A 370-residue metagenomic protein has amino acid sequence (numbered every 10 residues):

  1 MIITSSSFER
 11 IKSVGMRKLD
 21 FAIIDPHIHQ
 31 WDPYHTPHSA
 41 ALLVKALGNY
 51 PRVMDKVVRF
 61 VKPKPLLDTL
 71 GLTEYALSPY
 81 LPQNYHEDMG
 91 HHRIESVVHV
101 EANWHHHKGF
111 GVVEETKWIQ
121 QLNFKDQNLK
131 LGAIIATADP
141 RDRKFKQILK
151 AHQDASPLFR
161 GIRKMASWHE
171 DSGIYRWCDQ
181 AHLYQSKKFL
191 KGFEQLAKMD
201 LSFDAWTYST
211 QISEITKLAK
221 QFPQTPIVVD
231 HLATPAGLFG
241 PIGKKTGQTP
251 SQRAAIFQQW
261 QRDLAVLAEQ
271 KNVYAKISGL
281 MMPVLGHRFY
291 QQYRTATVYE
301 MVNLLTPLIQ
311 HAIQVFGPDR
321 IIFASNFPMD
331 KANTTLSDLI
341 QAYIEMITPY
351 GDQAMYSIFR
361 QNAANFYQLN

Functional and structural regions predicted by a protein language model:
M1-P26, H35-E87, S96, Q310-I322 (+1 more regions): Mid-to-C-terminal alpha-helical segments outside catalytic/metal-binding sites
I2-S7, F110-Q211, K217-K220, A233 (+3 more regions): Active-site gating/metal-coordination segments in enzymes
D20-A22, H92-V98, Q127-A133, A155-R160 (+5 more regions): Short, well-ordered coil/turn segments that N-cap beta-strands
H27, V97, I134, I162 (+6 more regions): Conserved, mostly hydrophobic/aromatic
H29, N103, D139, A233 (+2 more regions): Catalytic metal-binding/acid-base residues of hydrolase active sites
D32-Q83, D88-S96, P157-H182, T225-P226 (+4 more regions): Active-site gating loops and adjacent loop-to-helix segments of metal-dependent hydrolytic enzymes
Y34, S39, L47, Q180-I322 (+1 more regions): Catalytic pocket-lining loop regions of alpha/beta-barrel enzymes, especially the amidohydrolase/enolase/GH5 lineages
L81-D88, R93, E115, I148 (+5 more regions): Alpha-helical packing segments of well-folded alpha/beta enzyme cores
